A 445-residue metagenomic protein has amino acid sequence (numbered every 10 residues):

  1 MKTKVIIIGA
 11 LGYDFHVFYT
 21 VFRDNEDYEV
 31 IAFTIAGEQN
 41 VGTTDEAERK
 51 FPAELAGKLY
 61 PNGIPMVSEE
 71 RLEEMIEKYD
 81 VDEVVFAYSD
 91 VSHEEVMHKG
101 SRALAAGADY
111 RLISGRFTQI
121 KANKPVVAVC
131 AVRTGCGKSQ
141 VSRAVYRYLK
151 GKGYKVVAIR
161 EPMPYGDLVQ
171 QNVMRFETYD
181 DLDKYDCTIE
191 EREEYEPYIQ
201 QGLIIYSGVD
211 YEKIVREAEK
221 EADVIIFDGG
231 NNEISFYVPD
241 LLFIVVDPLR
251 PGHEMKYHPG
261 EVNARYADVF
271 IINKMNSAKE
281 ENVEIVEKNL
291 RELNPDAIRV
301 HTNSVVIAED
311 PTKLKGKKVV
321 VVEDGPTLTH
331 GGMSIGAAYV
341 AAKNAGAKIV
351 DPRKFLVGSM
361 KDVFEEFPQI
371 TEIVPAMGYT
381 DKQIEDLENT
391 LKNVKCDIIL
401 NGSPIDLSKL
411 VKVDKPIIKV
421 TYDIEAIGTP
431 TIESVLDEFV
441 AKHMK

Functional and structural regions predicted by a protein language model:
T3-Y79, V350-D351, F355-K361: A solvent-exposed beta-alpha-beta segment
D14-F18, H93-V96, I113, V215 (+2 more regions): Short, well-ordered alpha-helical microsegments
D45, P52-R116, I384, N393-D406: Phosphate-bearing ligand-interacting subdomains that bind or position ATP/ADP/UDP/GDP/NAD(P) or nucleotide-linked
E77-Y79, V127-A128, Q140, R147-R291 (+3 more regions): Flexible phosphate-sensing "switch/lid" loops adjacent to ATP/NTP-binding sites across phosphate-transfer
T118-V126: Phosphate-binding P-loop
C136-G137: Conserved glycine(s) of the Walker
